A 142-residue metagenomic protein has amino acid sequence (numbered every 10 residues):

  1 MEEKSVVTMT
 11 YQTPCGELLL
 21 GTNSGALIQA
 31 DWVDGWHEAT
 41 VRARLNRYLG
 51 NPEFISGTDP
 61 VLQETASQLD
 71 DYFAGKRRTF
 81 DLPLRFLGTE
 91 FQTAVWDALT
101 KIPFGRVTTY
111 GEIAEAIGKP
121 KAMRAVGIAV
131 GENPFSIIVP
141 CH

Functional and structural regions predicted by a protein language model:
M1-K121: Basic nucleic-acid-binding alpha-helical/helix-turn surface characteristic of O6-alkylguanine DNA
L99, C141-H142: Structural signal for hydrophobic
K119-P140: Short glycine/serine-rich loop segments
